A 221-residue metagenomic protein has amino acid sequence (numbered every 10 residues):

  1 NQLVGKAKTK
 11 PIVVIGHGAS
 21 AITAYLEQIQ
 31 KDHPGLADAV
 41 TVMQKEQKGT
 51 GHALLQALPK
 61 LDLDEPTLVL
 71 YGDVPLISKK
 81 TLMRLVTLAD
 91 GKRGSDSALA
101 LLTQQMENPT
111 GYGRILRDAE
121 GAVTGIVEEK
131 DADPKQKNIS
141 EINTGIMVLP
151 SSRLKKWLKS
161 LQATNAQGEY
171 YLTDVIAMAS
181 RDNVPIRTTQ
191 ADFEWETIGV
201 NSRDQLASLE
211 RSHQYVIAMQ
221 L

Functional and structural regions predicted by a protein language model:
N1-G72, L76-R84: Conserved N-terminal catalytic core of the sugar/cofactor nucleotidyltransferase
K6, K31-L36, G94, D118 (+1 more regions): Short, well-ordered coil/turn elements that cap or connect secondary structure elements
Q28-K31, K60, V86-T87, I115-A122 (+1 more regions): Short, hinge-like loop/turn segments at secondary-structure boundaries
D38-V40, A122, P185-R187: Conserved beta-strand segments of alpha/beta enzyme cores
V42-Q44, L102, T189-A191: Conserved beta-strand termini and adjacent loop/short-helix elements that scaffold enzyme active sites in alpha/beta
Q47-T50, N108, W195-T197: A short acidic, often aromatic-flanked loop/helix-cap motif at beta-alpha or helix-coil junctions that lines enzyme
I77-A166, T173, V184: Conserved core of the sugar-phosphate nucleotidyltransferase
S140-L221: Conserved alpha/beta core of the MobA/IspD/sugar-nucleotide pyrophosphorylase nucleotidyltransferase superfamily
